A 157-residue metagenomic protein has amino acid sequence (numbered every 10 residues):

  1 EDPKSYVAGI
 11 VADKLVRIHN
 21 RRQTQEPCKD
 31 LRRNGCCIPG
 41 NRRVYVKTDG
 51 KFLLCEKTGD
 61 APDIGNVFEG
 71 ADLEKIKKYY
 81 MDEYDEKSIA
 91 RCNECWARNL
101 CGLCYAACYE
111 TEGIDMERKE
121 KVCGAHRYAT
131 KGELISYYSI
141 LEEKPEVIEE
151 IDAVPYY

Functional and structural regions predicted by a protein language model:
E1-P27, F52-G102: C-terminal accessory region of radical SAM enzymes
C37-G40: Short, small/polar residue-rich loop motifs at catalytic or cofactor-binding pockets
D49, S88-Y157: Radical SAM enzyme core and accessory elements
